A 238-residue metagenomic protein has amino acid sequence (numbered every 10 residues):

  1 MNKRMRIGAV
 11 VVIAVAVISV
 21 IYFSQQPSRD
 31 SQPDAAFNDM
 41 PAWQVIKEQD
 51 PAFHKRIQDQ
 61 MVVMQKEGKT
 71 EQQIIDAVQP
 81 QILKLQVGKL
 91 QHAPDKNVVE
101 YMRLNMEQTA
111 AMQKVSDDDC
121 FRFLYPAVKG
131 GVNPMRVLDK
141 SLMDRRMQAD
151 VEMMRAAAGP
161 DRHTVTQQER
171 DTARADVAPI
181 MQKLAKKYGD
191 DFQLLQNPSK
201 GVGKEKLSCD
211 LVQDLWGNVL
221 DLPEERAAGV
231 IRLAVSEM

Functional and structural regions predicted by a protein language model:
M1-M5: Short, low-complexity patches enriched in S/T/P/G
I7-Y22: Hydrophobic membrane-insertion alpha-helices, especially the h-region of bacterial N-terminal signal peptides
I21-Y22, Q26-V128: N-terminal Sec/ER secretory leader and immediately downstream segment of secreted/extracellular precursors
F37, K47, H54, Q58-Q65 (+11 more regions): Residue-level detector of alpha-helical secondary structure
M61-M64, L90, N105, V128 (+6 more regions): Generic structural signal for hydrophobic core residues of well-folded globular domains
Q86-V87, Q91-D117, D139-M143, A185 (+3 more regions): Residues that cap or delimit alpha-helices
K114-S199: Extended amphipathic alpha-helical interaction segments
D191-M238: A cross-kingdom marker for long, charged
